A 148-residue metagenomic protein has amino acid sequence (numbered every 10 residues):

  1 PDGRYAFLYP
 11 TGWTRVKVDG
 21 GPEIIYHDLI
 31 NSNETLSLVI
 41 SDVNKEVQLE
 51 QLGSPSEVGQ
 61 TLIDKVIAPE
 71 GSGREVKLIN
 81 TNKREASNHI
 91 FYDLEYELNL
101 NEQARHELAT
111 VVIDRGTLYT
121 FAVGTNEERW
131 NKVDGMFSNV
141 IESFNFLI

Functional and structural regions predicted by a protein language model:
P1-A6, D64, D134: Short aromatic-glycine motifs in intrinsically disordered, low-complexity regions
D2-G21: Proline-anchored loop/turn motifs at beta-strand termini and strand-loop-strand connectors
W13, T117-I148: Surface-exposed amphipathic alpha-helical segments
R15-I113, L118-Y119, E127-R129: Conserved polar/disulfide-associated segments of primarily extracytoplasmic proteins
